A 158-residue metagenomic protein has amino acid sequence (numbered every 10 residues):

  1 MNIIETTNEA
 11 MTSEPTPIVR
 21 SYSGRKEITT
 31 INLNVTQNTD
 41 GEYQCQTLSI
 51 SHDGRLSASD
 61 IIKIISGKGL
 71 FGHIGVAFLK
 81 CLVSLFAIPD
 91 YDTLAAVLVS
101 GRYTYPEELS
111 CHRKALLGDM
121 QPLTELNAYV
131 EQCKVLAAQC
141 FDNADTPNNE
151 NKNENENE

Functional and structural regions predicted by a protein language model:
M1-E158: A preference for well-ordered globular domain cores that mediate specific macromolecular interactions or catalysis
